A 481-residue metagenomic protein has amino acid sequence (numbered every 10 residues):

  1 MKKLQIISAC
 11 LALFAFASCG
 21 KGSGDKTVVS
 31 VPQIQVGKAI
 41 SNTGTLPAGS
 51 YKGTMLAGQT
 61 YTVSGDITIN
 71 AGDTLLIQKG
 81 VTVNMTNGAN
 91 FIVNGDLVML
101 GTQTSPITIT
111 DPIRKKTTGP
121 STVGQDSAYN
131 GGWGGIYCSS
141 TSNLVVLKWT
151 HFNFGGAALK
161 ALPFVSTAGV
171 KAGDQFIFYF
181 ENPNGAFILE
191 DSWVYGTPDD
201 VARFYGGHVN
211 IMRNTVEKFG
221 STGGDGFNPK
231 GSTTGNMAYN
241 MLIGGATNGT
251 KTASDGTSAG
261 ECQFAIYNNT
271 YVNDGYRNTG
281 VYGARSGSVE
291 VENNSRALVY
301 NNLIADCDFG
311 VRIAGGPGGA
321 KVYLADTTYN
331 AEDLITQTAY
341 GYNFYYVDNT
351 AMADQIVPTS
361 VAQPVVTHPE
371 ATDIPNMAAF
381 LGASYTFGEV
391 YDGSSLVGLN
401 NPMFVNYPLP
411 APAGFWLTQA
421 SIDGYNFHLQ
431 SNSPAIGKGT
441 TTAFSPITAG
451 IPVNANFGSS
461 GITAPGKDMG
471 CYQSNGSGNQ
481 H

Functional and structural regions predicted by a protein language model:
M1-L4, G20-K21: Positively charged n-region of N-terminal signal peptides that target proteins for export
Q5-A12: Sec-dependent signal peptide hydrophobic core
A15-S18: C-terminal motif of bacterial Sec signal peptides marking the signal peptidase cleavage site
S23-Q59, V63-N70, T74-L75, G88-G95 (+2 more regions): Extracellular beta-rich repeat passengers
I92-P106: Active-site-surrounding "flap" and adjacent substrate/cofactor-binding loops of secreted or lumenal enzymes, prototyped
